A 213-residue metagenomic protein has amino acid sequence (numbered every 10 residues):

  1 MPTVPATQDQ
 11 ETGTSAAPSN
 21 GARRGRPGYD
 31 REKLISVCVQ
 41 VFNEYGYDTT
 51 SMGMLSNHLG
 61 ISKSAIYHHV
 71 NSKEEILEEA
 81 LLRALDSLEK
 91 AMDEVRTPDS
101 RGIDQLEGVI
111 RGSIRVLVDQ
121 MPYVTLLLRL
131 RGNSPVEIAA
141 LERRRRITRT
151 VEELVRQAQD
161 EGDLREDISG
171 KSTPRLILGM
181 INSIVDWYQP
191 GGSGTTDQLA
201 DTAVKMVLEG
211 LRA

Functional and structural regions predicted by a protein language model:
M1-Y29: N-terminal intrinsically disordered/low-complexity leader segments
P2, K33, V37-E75, E79: Helix-turn-helix
T3-P5, I114, E166-D186, Q198-G210: Hydrophobic alpha-helical segments that form the core of small-molecule binding pockets and/or dimer interfaces
T12, T97-S100, R145-T173, Y188 (+1 more regions): Hydrophobic alpha-helical bundle segments that form small-molecule/ligand-binding pockets
E79, D93-D119, G170, P174-I177: Hydrophobic alpha-helical connector segments
I103-G108, A139-R145, D160-L176, G194-T202: All-alpha amphipathic helical-bundle segments outside canonical DNA-binding/catalytic cores that form hydrophobic
G108-E153, D160-D163: Short secondary-structure transition hinges
V116-D119, L126-R129, E153, Q157 (+2 more regions): Amphipathic C-terminal alpha-helical segment
